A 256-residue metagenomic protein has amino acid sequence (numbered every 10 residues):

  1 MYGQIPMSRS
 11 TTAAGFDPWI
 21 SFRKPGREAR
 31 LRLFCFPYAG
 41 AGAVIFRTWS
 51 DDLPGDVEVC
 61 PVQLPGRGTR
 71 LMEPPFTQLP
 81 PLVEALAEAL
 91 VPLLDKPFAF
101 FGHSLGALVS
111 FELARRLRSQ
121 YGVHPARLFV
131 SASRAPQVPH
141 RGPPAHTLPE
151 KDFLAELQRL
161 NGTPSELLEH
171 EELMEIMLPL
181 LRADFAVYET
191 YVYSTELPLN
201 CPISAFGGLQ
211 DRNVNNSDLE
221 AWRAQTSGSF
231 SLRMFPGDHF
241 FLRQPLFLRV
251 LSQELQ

Functional and structural regions predicted by a protein language model:
Y2-F101, L108-Q256: Domain-scale detector for complete catalytic domains at protein termini or as standalone homologs
